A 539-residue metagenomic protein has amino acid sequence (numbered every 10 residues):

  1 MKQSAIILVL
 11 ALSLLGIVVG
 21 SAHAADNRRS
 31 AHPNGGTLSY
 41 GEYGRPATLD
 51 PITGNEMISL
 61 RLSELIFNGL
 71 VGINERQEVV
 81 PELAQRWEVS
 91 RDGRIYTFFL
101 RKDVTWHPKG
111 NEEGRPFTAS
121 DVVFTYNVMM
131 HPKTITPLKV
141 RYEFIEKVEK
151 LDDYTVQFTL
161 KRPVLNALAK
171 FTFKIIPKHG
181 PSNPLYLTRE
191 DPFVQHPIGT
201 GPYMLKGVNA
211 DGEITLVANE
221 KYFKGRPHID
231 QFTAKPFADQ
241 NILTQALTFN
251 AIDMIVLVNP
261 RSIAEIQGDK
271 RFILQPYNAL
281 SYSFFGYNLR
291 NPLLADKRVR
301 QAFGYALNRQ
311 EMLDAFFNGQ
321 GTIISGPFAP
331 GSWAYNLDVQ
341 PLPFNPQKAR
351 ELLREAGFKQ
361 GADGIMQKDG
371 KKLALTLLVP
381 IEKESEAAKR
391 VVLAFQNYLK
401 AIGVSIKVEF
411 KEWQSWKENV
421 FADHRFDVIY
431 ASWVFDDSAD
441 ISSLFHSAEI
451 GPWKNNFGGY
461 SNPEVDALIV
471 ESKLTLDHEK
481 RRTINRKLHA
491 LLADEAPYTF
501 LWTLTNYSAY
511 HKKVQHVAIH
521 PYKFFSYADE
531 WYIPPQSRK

Functional and structural regions predicted by a protein language model:
R29, N209, S283, A306-Q340 (+4 more regions): Detector for C-terminal structural segments
S39, A119-V123, D153-T159, G201-P202 (+7 more regions): Alpha-helical secondary-structure segments
G41-R91, N127, T134, H196-T200: N-terminal lobe/hinge region of extracytoplasmic solute-binding protein
G44-L60, L83-A84, G110-R115, A167-I176 (+3 more regions): A structural "hinge/loop" feature
Q85-T134, A246, L293-A295: Aromatic- and charge-enriched surface segment that lines or borders ligand/interaction sites
T136-S182: Surface-exposed binding/hinge segments that line and control ligand-binding clefts or catalytic entry sites
V164, A169-P227, Q231, D239-N241 (+4 more regions): Gly/Pro-rich hinge or "lid" segments in bacterial periplasmic/extracellular proteins
T188-V194, V208, A218-E265, P276 (+3 more regions): Ligand-site clamp/hinge motif
